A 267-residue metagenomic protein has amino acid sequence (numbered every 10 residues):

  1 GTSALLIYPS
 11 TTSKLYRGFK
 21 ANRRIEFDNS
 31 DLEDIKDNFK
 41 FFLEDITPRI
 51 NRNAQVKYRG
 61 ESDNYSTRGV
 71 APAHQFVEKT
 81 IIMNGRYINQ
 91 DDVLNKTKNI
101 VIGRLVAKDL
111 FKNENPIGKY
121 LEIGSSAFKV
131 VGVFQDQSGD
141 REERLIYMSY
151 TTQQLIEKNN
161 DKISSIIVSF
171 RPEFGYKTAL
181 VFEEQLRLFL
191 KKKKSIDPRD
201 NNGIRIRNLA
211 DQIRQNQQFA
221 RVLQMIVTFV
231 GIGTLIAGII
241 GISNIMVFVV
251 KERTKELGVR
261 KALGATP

Functional and structural regions predicted by a protein language model:
G1, I7-P9, I35, L43-I46 (+10 more regions): Generic structural signal for small/hydrophobic residues in well-ordered secondary structure, especially within
G1-S66, A73, D109, Q154-L155 (+3 more regions): Hydrophobic, regular-secondary-structure patches
A73-I88, T97-P198: Mid-to-C-terminal secondary-structure elements that act as membrane-proximal/extracytoplasmic interface segments
P116, R221-V247: Internal alpha-helical transmembrane segments of multipass membrane proteins, especially hydrophobic lipid-embedded
D197-G231: Peri-transmembrane interface segments
I240-P267: Intracellular coupling helices
